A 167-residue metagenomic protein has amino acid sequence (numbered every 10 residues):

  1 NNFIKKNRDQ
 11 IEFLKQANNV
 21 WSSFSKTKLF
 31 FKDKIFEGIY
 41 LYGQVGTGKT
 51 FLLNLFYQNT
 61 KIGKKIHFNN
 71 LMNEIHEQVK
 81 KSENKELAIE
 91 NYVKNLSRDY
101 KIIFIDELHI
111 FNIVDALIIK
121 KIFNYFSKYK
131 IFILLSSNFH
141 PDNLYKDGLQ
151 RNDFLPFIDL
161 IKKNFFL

Functional and structural regions predicted by a protein language model:
N2-F30: N-terminal pre-Walker A segment at the start of P-loop NTPase domains
L41: Hydrophobic anchor at the beta1->P-loop junction of P-loop NTPases
G46: Walker A (P-loop) phosphate-binding loop of P-loop NTPases
K49: Conserved lysine of the Walker
L52, F56: Hydrophobic positions on the alpha1 helix immediately C-terminal to the Walker A/P-loop
N59-L87, N91-R98: AAA+/P-loop NTPase substrate/partner-engagement loops
L96-I113: Conserved P-loop NTPase "ATPase switch" module shared by AAA+ and STAND
F111-L167: Replace "adjacent to P-loop NTPase cores in ATP/GTP-dependent enzymes" with "adjacent to NTP-binding cores
